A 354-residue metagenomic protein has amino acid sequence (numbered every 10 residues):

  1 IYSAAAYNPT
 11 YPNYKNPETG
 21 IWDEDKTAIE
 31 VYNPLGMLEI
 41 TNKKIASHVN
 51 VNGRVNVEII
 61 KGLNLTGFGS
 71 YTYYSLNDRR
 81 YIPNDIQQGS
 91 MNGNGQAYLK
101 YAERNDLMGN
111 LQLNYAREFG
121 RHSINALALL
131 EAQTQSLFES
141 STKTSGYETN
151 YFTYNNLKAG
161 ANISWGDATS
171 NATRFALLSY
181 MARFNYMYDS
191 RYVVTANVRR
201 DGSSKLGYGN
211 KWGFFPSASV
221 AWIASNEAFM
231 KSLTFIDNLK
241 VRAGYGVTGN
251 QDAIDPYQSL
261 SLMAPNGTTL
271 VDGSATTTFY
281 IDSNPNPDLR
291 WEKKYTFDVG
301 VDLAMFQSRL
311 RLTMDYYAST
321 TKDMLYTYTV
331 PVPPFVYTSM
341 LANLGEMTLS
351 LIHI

Functional and structural regions predicted by a protein language model:
I1-P34: Acidic, glycine-rich flexible loop segments
W22-I82, N92-I352: Extracellular/periplasmic, surface-exposed regions of secreted and cell-surface proteins
